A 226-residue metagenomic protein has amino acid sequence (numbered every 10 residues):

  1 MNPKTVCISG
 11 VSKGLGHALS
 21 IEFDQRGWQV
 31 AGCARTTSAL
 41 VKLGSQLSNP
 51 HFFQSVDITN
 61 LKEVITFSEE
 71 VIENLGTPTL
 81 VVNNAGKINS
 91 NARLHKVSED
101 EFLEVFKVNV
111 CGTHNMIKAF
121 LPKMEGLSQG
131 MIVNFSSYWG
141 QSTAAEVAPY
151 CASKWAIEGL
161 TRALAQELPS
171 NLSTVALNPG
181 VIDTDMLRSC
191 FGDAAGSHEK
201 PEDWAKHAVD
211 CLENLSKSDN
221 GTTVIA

Functional and structural regions predicted by a protein language model:
S12-K13: Conserved glycine-rich cofactor-binding loop
R26-K42: Conserved glycine-rich Rossmann-like NAD(P)H-binding loop of the short-chain dehydrogenase/reductase
S55-T66, E99: The beta1-alpha1 cofactor-binding region of Rossmann-like NAD(H)/NADP(H)-dependent oxidoreductases
A92-L94, E101-L103: Substrate-binding pocket helix/loop in short-chain dehydrogenase/reductase
I117, S153: Active-site helix of classical SDR
S137: Residue(s) in the substrate-gating loop at a strand-loop-helix junction that position the organic substrate next
S170-L172, A176-L177, I182-T184, D193-A226: C-terminal helical subdomain
